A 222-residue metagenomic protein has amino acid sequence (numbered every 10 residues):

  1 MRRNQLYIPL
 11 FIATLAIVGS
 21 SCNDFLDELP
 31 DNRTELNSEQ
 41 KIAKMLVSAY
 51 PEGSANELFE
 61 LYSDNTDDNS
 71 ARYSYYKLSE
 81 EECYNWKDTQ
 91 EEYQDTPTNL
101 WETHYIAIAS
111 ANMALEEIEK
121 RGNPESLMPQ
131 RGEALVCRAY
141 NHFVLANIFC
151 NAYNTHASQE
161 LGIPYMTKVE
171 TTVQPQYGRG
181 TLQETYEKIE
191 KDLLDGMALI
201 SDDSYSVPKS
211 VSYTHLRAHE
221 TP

Functional and structural regions predicted by a protein language model:
M1-S20: Sec-dependent bacterial lipoprotein signal peptides
C22-T66: Membrane-proximal, proline-rich intrinsically disordered regions
L36-Q40, S48-A49, T66-E92, W101 (+3 more regions): A structural signal for short, hydrophobic/glycine-enriched beta-strand patches
E80-F149, G180, D195-S206: Conserved, well-structured interaction surfaces
I148-E187: Short coil/linker segments at helix-helix boundaries
P208-V211: Aromatic-lined, polymer-binding surfaces characteristic of secreted/periplasmic polysaccharide-degrading enzymes
H215-P222: Single conserved hydrophobic/aromatic residue that forms the stacking wall/gate of nucleotide- or nucleobase-binding
